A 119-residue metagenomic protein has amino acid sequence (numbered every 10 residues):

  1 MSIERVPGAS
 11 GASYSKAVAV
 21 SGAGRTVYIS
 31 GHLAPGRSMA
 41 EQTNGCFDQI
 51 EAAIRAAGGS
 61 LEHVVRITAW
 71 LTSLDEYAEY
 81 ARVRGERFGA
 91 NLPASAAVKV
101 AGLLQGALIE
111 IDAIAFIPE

Functional and structural regions predicted by a protein language model:
M1-V65, L71-E119: N-terminal presequence-like segments and the immediate start of the first folded domain
